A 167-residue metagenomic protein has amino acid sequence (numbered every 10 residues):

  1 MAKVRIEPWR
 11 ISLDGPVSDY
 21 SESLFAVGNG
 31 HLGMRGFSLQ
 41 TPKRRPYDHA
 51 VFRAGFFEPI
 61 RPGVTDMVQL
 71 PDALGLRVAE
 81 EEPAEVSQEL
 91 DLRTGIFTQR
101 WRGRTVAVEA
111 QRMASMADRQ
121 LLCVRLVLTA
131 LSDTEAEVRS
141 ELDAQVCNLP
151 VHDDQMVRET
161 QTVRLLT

Functional and structural regions predicted by a protein language model:
A2-T167: Beta-sandwich/jelly-roll carbohydrate-recognition scaffolds of carbohydrate-active enzymes
